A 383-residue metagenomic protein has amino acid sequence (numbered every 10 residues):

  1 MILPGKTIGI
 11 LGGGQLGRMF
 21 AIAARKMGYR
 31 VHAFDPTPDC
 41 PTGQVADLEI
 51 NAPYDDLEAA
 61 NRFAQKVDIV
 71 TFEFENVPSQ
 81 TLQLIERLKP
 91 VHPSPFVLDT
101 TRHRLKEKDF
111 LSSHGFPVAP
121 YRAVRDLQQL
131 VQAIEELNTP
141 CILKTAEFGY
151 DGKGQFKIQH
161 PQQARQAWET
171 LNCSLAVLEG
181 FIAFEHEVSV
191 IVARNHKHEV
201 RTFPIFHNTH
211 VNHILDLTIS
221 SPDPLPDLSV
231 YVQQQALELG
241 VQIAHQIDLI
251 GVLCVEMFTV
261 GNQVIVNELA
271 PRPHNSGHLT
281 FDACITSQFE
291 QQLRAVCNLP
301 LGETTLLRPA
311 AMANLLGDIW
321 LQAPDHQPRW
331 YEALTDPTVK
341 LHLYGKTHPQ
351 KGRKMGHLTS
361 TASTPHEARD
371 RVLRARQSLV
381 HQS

Functional and structural regions predicted by a protein language model:
M1-R102, K106-D109, Q128: ATP-binding N-terminal substructure of ATP-dependent carboxylate-amine bond-forming enzymes
A24, V70, V190, Q292 (+1 more regions): Residue-level signal for inorganic ion chemistry
G28, V67-D68, N138, N172 (+1 more regions): Residue-level detector of structured alpha->beta connecting loops
R30, P90, P117, P140 (+1 more regions): Residue-level detector of anion-binding/catalytic polar loops
T42-G43, A146-F148, P349-R353: Short, flexible turn/loop "capping" segments at secondary-structure junctions
T100-S189, A193-I243, V372, R376: Active-site nucleotide/adenylate-binding loops and adjacent lid/helix of ATP-dependent enzymes
T170-P226, Q233-V266, A270-H278, E290-E303 (+2 more regions): Phosphate-binding core of ATP-grasp and ATP-grasp-like enzymes
R294-S383: Peripheral (often C-terminal) accessory segments that flank ATP-dependent C-N-forming ligase machineries
